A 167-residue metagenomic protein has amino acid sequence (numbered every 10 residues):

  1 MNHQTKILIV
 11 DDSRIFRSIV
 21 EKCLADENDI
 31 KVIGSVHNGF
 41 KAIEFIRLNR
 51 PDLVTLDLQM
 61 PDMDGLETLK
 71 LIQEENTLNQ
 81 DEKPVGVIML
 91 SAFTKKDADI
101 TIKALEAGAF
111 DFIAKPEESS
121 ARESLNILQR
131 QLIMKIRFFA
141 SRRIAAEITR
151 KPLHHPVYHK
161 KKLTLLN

Functional and structural regions predicted by a protein language model:
M1-N167: Strand-loop microenvironment adjacent to phosphate/nucleotide-handling motifs in alpha/beta enzyme folds
